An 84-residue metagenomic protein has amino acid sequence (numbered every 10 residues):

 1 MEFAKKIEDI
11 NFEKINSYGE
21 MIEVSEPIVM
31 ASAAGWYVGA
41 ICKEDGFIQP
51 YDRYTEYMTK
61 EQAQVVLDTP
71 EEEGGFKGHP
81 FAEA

Functional and structural regions predicted by a protein language model:
M1-F47, T69-E73, K77-E83: Short N-terminal "domain-start" leader segments that mark the transition from disordered tails or signal peptides into
D45-Q64: A short, exposed loop/beta-hairpin motif centered on an aromatic-Gly-Thr core
